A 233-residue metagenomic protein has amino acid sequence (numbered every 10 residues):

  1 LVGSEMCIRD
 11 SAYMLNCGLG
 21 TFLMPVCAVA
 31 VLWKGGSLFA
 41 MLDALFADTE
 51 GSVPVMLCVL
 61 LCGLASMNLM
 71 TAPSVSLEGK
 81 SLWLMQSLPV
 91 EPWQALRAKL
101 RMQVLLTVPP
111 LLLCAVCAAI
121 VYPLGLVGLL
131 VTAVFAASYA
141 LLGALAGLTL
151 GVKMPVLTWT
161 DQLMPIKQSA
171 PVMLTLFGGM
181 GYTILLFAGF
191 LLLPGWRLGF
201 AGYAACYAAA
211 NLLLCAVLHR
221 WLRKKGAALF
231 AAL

Functional and structural regions predicted by a protein language model:
L1-C7: Short, small-residue-biased leader/transition segments that mark boundaries at the very start of proteins
E5, L148-T158, L212-L233: Junction motif at the cytosolic side of a transmembrane helix
A12-K34, L61, G181: Hydrophobic alpha-helical transmembrane segments of multi-pass membrane transport/permease proteins
L38-L45, M67-L88: Transmembrane helix boundary and interhelical loop/hinge segments in multi-pass membrane proteins
S52-M70: Long, hydrophobic alpha-helical segments
P92-A118, L176, M180-G181: Selective transmembrane-helix segments that form parts of the transport pathway or gating/packing helices in multipass
L111, T132-W159, L214: Hydrophobic alpha-helical transmembrane segments of polytopic membrane proteins
A136-L142, G179-A228: Alpha-helical transmembrane segments of multi-pass membrane transporters/translocases
